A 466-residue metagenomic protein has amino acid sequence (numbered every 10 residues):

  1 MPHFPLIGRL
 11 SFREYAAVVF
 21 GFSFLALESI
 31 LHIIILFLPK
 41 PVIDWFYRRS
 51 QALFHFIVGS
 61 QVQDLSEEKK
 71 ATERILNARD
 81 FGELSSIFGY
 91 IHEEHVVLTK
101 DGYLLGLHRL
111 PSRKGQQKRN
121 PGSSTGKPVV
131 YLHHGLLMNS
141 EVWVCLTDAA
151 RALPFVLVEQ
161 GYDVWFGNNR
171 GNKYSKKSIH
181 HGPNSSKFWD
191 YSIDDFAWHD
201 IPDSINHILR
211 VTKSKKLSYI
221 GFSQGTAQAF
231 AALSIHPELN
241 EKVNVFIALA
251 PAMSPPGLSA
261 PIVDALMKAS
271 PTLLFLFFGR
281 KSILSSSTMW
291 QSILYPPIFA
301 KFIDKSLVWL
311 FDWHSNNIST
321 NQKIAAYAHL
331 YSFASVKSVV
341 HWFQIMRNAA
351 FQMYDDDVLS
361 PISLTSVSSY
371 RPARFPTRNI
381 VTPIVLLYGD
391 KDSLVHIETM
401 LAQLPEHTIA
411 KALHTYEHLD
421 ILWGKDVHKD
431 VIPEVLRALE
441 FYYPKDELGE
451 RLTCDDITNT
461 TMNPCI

Functional and structural regions predicted by a protein language model:
M1-T125, F351, R451-I466: Flexible, membrane-associating and regulatory peripheral segments of lipid-active enzymes
P2-V58, L209-K215, Q224-I362: Alpha/beta-hydrolase-fold enzymes
R79-L84, T99, L104-G182: Short, surface-exposed "cap/lid" segments of acyl-processing enzymes
H134, H199, D203, L217-A231: Glycine-rich nucleophile elbow surrounding the catalytic serine of serine-hydrolase chemistry
S186-V211: Alpha/beta-hydrolase active-site loop
N379-V381, V385-Y388, D392: Short beta-strand/loop motif that positions the catalytic acidic residue of the alpha/beta-hydrolase fold
D392-T399: Conserved alpha/beta-hydrolase "acid-adjacent" motif
H407-I466: Catalytic active-site module of serine/aspartate enzymes centered on a nucleophile-bearing elbow/loop
